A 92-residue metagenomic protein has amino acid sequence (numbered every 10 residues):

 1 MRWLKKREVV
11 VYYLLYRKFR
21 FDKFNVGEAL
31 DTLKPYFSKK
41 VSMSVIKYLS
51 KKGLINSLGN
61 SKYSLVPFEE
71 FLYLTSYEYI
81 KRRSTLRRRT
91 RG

Functional and structural regions predicted by a protein language model:
M1, R7, V26, L65 (+2 more regions): Contiguous, function-dense segments enriched for cysteine-driven chemistry and partner/ligand-binding capacity
M1-F21, Y77-E78: Short alpha-helical segments that sit at the start of domains
R20-L33: Short acidic, hydrophobic short linear motifs in intrinsically disordered regions
Y36-K51: Short amphipathic alpha-helical interaction segments
S50-N60: A short, conserved structural fragment
L58-S64, F68-E69: Short, Lys/Arg-rich nucleic-acid/phosphate-binding segment
E70-G92: Short, amphipathic alpha-helical interaction segments positioned at domain boundaries
